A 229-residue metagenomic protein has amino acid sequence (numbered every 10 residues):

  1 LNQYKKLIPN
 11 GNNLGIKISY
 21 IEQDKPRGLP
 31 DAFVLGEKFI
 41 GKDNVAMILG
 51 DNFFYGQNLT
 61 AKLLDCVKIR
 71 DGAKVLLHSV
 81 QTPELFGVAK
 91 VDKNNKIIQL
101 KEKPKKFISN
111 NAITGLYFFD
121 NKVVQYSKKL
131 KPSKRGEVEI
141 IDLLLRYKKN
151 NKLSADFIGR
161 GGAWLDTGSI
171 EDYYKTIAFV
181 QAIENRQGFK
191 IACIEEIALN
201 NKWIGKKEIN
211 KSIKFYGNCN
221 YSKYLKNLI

Functional and structural regions predicted by a protein language model:
L1-L49, F53-A61, S169, I209-F215 (+1 more regions): Conserved N-terminal catalytic core of the sugar/cofactor nucleotidyltransferase
L14-K17, G41-V45, G50, I69-A73 (+3 more regions): Short coil/turn connectors at secondary-structure junctions
I21-Q23, L76, D156-I158: Conserved beta-strand termini and adjacent loop/short-helix elements that scaffold enzyme active sites in alpha/beta
A46, L64-V67, K96-E196, W203 (+1 more regions): Catalytic-core segments of class I nucleotidyltransferases/pyrophosphorylases that form NMP-activated intermediates
M47-G50, L76-S79, G159: Short beta-strand segments
G56-E84: Conserved donor-nucleotide/metal-binding helix-loop-beta segment in metal-dependent transferases, i.e., the alpha-helix
A89-V91: A structural signal for short hydrophobic beta-strand segments in well-ordered beta-sheet cores
L199-I229: Generic C-terminus detector
